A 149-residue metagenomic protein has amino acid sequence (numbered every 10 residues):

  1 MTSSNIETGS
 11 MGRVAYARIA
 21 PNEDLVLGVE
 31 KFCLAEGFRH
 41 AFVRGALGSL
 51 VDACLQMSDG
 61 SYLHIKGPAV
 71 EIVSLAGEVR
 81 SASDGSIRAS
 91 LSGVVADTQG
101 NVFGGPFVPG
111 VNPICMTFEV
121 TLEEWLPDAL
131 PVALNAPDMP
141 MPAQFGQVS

Functional and structural regions predicted by a protein language model:
M1-R44, G48-S90, V94-F103, F107-S149: N-terminal intrinsically disordered, cationic/polar leader segments that include organellar targeting peptides
